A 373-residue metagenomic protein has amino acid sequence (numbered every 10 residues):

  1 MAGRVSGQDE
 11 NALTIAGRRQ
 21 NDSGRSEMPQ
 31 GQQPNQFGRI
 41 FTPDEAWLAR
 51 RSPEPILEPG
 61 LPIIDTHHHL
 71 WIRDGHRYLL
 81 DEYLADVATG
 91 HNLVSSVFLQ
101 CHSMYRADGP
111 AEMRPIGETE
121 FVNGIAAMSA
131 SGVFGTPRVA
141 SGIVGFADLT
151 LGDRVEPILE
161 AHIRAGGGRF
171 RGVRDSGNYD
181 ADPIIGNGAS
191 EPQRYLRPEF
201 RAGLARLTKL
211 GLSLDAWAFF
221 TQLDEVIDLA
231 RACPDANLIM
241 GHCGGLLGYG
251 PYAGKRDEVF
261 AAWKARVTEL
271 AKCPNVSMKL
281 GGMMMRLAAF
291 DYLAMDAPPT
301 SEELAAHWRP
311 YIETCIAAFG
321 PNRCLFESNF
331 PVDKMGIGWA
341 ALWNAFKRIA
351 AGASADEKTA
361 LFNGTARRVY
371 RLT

Functional and structural regions predicted by a protein language model:
A12-T14, G24-P62, Y78-D86, V94-S95 (+2 more regions): Mid-to-C-terminal alpha-helical segments outside catalytic/metal-binding sites
G31-R51, P110-Q222, D228-R231, G244 (+2 more regions): Active-site gating/metal-coordination segments in enzymes
Q33, S190-L325, G336, S354: Catalytic pocket-lining loop regions of alpha/beta-barrel enzymes, especially the amidohydrolase/enolase/GH5 lineages
P59-P62, H91-S95, G135-G142, G167-R171 (+4 more regions): Short, well-ordered coil/turn segments that N-cap beta-strands
P62-R73, M240-C243: Histidine-centered catalytic micro-motifs
H67, S96, I143, L207 (+5 more regions): Conserved, mostly hydrophobic/aromatic
R73-R138: Alpha-helical scaffold segments that flank or form the walls of functional sites
